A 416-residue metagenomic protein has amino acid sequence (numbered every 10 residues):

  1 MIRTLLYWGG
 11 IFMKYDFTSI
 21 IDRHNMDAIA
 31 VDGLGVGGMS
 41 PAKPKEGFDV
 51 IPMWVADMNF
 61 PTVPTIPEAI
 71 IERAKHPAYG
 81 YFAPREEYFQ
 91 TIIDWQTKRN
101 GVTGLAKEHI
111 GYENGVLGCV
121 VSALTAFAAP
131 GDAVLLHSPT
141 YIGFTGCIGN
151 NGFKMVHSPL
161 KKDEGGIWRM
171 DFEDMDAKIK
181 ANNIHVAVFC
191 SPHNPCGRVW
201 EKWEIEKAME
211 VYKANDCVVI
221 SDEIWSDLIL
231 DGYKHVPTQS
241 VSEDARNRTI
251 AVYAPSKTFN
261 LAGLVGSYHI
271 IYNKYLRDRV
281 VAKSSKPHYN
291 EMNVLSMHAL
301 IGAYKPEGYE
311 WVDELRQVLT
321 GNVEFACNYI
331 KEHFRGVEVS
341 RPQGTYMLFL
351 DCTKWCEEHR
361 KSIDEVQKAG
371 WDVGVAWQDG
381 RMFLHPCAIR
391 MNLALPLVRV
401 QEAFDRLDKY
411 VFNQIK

Functional and structural regions predicted by a protein language model:
M1-F12: Short, Lys/Arg-enriched N-terminal segments with co-localized hydrophobic residues within the first ~10-30 amino acids
G10, E358-K361, K368-W377, M382-K416: PLP-dependent enzyme catalytic core of the Aspartate aminotransferase-like
K14-G115, S122, P306, Q414-K416: N-terminal small-domain helix-loop-helix segment of the aminotransferase-like
Y79-E210, D227-L228, H235-S240: Conserved core of the PLP fold type I
S242-R279: Active-site PLP attachment segment
D244, Y275-S296: Active-site C-terminal subdomain of aminotransferase-like
D278-S285, Y304-C327, E357-R360: Structural signature of PLP-dependent enzymes
M297, I301, Q317-C327, V339-T353 (+1 more regions): Conserved glycine-rich beta-strand-loop-beta hairpin in the small C-terminal domain of fold type I
